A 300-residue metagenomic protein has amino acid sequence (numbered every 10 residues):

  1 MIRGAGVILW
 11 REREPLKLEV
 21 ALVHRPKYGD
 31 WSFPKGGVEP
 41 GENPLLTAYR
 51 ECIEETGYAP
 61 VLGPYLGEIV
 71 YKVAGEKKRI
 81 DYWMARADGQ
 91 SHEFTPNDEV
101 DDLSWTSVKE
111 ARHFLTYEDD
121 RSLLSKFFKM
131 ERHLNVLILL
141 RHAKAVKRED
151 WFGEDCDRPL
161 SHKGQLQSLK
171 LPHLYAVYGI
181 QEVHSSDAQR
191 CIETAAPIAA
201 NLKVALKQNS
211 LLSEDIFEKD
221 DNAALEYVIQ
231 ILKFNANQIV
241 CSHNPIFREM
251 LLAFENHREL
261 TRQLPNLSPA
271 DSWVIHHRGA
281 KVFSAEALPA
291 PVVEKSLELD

Functional and structural regions predicted by a protein language model:
M1-F33, L137-H142: N-terminal strand-loop-strand
L9-R11, L22-H24, Y82-R86, W105 (+1 more regions): Short, well-ordered beta-strand micro-motif
P15-A59, D150-P159, K163: Conserved Nudix-box catalytic region and its N-terminal flanking loop in Nudix hydrolases and closely related
G29-D30, H92-K147, W151, C156: Nudix hydrolase/Nudix homology domain
G36, T47, H133-K219, R248 (+2 more regions): Active-site-proximal alpha-helix that buttresses catalytic centers in soluble enzyme cores
V38-L123: Unchanged
S125-H162, P245, R278-D300: Mobile, glycine- and charge-enriched loop segments and immediately flanking short secondary-structure elements within
A223-F283: Active-site-adjacent alpha-helix immediately C-terminal to a catalytic or transition-state-stabilizing loop
